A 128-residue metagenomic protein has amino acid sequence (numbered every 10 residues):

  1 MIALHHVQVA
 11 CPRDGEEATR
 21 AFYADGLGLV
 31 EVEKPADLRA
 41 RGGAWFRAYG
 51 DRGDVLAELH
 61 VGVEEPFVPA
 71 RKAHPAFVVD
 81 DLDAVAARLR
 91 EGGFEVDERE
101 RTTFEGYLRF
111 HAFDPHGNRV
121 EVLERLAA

Functional and structural regions predicted by a protein language model:
M1-R20, A73-P75, A128: N-terminal beta-strand motif that seeds the catalytic metal site of vicinal oxygen chelate
I2, G92-A128: Vicinal oxygen chelate
V9-L56: Core segments of cupin and vicinal oxygen chelate
F22-D25, R88-G92: Short amphipathic alpha-helices in soluble, non-transmembrane regions that often serve as interface/regulatory elements
L38-G42, P69-R71, T103-L108: Short acidic/glycine-enriched loop/turn segments that link adjacent beta-strands
E58-H60: A short, structured beta-strand/loop element
V68-L89: Mid-chain, well-packed structural core segment of small domains
